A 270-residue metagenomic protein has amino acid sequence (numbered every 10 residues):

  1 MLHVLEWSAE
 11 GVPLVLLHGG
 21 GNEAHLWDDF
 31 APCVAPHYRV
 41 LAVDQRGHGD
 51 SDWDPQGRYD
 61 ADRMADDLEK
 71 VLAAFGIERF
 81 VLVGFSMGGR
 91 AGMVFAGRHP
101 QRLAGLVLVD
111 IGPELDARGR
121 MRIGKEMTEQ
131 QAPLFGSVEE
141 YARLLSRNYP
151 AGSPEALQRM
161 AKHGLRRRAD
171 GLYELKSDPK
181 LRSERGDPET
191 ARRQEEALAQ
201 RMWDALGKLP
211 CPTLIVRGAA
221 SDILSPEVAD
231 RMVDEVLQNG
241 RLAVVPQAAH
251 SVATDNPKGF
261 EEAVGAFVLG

Functional and structural regions predicted by a protein language model:
M1-L14, P36-Y38, I77-E78, R241-P246 (+1 more regions): Alpha/beta-hydrolase fold catalytic core
L5-S8, D29-A35, L41-M87, E262: Active-site loop/oxyanion-hole signature of alpha/beta-hydrolase fold enzymes
E10-G11, G19-N22, S86: Active-site glycine-rich loops that stabilize anionic/oxyanionic intermediates across multiple enzyme folds
G19-D29, V40: Serine-hydrolase catalytic-loop signature spanning alpha/beta hydrolases and amidase-signature enzymes
E78-G119: Conserved hydrolase catalytic core segment
G136-E189: Conserved alpha/beta-hydrolase catalytic His-Asp/Glu region
R168-E235, R241: Conserved serine/cysteine hydrolase catalytic core
A248-P257, E261: Catalytic histidine-centered segment of alpha/beta-hydrolase-like enzymes
